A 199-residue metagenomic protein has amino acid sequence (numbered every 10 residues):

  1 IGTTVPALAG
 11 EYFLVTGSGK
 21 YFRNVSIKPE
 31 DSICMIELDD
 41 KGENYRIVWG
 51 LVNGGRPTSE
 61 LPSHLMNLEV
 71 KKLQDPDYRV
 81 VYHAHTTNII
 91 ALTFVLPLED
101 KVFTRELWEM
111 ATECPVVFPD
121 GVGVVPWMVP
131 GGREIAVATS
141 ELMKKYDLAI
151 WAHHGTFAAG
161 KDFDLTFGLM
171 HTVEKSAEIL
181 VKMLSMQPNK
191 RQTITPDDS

Functional and structural regions predicted by a protein language model:
I1-S199: Glycine-rich flexible loops
